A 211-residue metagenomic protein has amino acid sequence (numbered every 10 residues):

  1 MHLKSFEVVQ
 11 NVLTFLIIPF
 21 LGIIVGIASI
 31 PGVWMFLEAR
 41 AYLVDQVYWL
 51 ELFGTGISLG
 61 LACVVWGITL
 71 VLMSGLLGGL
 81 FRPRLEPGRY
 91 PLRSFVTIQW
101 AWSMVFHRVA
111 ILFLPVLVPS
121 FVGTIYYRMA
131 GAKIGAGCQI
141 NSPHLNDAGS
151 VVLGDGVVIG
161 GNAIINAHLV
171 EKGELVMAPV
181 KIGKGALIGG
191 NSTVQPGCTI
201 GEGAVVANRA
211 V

Functional and structural regions predicted by a protein language model:
M1-R128: Terminal amphipathic alpha-helical/low-complexity segments used for targeting or macromolecular assembly
Y126-M129, K133-V211: Structural signal for interior beta-strand "rungs" in well-ordered beta-sheet cores of soluble enzyme domains
